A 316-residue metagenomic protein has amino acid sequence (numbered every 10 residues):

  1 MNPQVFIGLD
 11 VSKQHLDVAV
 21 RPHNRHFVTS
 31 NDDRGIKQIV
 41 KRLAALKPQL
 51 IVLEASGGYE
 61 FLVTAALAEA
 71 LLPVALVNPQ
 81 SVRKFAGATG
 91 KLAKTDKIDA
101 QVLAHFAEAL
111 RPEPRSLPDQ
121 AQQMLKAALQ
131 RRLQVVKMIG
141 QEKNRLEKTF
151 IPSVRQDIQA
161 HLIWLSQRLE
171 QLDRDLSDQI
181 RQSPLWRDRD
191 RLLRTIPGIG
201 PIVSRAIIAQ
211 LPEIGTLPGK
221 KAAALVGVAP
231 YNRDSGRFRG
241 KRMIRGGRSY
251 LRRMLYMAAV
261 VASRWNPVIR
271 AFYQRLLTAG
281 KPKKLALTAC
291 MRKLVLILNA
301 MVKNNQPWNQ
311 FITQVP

Functional and structural regions predicted by a protein language model:
N2, A75-I196, A206: Long, charge-rich intrinsically disordered scaffolds of nucleic-acid metabolism proteins
N2-R21, L103, R205-A206: Gly/Thr-rich phosphate-binding beta-strand-loop-beta motif of the actin/hexokinase/Hsp70
R21-L50: Nucleic-acid-processing active sites and adjacent nucleic-acid-binding tracks, predominantly divalent metal-dependent
P48-Y59: Short glycine-rich phosphate-binding loop at a beta-alpha junction
R115-K126, F150, R239-R242, A271-T288: Short, solvent-exposed helix-loop connector elements
P201, A206-A279, K283, F311-P316: Phosphate-backbone recognition surface of nucleic-acid-processing proteins
T278-P316: Basic, amphipathic alpha-helical segments enriched in Lys/Arg and hydrophobic/aromatic residues
